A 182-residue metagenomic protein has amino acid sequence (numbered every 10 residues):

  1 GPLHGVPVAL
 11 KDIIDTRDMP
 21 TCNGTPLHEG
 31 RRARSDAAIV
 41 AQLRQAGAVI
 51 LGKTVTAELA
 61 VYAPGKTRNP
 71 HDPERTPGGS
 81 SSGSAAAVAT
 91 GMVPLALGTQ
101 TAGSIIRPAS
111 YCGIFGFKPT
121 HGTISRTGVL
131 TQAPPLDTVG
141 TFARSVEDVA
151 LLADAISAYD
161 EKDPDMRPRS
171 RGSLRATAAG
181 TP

Functional and structural regions predicted by a protein language model:
G1-A102: Gly/Ser-rich catalytic/binding loops embedded in alpha/beta enzyme cores
L3, G79-S82, A109-C112, P119 (+2 more regions): Short, solvent-exposed loop/turn segments at the edges of secondary structure
R31-R32, E74-G78, I106, L130-Q132 (+1 more regions): Short Gly/Pro-enriched turn/cap motifs at secondary-structure boundaries
R34, A38, S82, T99 (+3 more regions): Conserved active-site and cofactor/substrate-binding residues in soluble primary-metabolism enzymes
R44, A85-A89, C112, K118 (+1 more regions): Predominant activation on well-ordered alpha-helical scaffold segments within soluble catalytic domains
T101-T127: Glycine/threonine-rich beta-strand-loop-alpha-helix active-site module that forms ligand/phosphate-binding
K118-P182: A short helix-breaking turn/cap at a secondary-structure junction
